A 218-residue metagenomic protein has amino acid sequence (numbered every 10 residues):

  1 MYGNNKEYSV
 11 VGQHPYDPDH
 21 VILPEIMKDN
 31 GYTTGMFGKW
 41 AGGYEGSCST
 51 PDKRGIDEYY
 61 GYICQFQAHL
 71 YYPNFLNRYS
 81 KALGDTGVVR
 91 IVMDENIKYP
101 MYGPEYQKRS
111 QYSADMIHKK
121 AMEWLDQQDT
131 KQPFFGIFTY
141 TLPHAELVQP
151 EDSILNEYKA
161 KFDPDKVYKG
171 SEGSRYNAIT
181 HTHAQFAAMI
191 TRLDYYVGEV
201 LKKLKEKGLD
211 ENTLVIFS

Functional and structural regions predicted by a protein language model:
M1, Q13-Y16, M27-D29, M36 (+4 more regions): Membrane-integral, polyisoprenol-dependent glycosyltransferases of the GT-C/oligosaccharyltransferase superfamily
M1-M36, G46, P51-E58, A68 (+1 more regions): Active-site segment of extracytoplasmic enzymes that catalyze sulfate/phosphate-ester chemistry
N4-N5, G46, Q65-S218: Active-site-proximal cap/lid insertion segments
L23-K28, T33-G38, E58-G61, F134-T139 (+2 more regions): Structural recognition of the beta-strand scaffold that forms the well-ordered cores of secreted hydrolase catalytic
